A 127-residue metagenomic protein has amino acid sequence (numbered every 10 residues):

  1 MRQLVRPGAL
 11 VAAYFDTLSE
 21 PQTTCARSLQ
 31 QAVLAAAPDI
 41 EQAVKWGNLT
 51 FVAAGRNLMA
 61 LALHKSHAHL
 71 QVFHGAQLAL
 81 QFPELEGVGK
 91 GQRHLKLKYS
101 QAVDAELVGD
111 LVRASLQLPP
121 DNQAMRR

Functional and structural regions predicted by a protein language model:
M1-R127: Charge-dense, helix-prone N-terminal extensions
